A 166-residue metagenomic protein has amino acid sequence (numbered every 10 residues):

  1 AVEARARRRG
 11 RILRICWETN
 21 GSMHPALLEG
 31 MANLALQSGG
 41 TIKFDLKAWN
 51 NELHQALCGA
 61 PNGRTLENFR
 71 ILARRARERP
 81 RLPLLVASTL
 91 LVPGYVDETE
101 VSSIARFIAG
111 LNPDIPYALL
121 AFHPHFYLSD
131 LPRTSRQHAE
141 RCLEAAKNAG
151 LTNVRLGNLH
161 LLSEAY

Functional and structural regions predicted by a protein language model:
A1-L131: Conserved AdoMet/S-adenosylmethionine-binding subsite of the radical SAM
R136-Y166: A cross-taxonomic marker for long C-terminal extensions/tails that follow the last structured domain
